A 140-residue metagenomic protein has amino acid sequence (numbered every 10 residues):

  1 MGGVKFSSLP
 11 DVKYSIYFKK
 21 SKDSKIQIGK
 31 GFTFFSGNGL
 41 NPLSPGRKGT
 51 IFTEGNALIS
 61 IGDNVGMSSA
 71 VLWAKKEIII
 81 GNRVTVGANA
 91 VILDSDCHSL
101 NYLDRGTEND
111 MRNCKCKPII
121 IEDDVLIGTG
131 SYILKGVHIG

Functional and structural regions predicted by a protein language model:
M1-L93, P118-D124, G130-I133: Domain-scale signature associated with acetyltransferase and cell-envelope carbohydrate enzymes
K22, L43, D96, Y102-D104 (+1 more regions): Short glycine-/acidic-enriched loop or helix-start segments at secondary-structure transitions that form or flank
G81-K115: Histidine/lysine/aspartate-rich catalytic loop segments that bind and position anionic ligands
I133-G140: C-terminal/domain-terminus segments
